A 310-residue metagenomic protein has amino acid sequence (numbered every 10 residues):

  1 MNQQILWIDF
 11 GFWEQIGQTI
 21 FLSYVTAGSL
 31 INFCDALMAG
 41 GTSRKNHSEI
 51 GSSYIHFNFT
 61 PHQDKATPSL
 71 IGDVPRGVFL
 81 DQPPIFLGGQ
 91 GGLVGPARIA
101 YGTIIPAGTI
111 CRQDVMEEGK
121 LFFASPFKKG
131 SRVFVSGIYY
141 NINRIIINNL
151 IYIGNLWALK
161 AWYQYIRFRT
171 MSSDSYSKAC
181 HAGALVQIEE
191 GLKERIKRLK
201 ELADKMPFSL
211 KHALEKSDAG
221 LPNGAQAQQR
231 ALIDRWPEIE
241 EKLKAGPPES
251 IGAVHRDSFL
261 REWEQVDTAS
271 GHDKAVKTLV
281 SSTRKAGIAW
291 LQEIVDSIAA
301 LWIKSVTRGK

Functional and structural regions predicted by a protein language model:
M1-I5, D9-G11: Well-ordered mid-protein domain cores that form the structural environment of catalytic cofactors
D9-E189: Glycine-rich hexapeptide-repeat left-handed beta-helix
G119, A124-K310: Terminal amphipathic alpha-helical/low-complexity segments used for targeting or macromolecular assembly
